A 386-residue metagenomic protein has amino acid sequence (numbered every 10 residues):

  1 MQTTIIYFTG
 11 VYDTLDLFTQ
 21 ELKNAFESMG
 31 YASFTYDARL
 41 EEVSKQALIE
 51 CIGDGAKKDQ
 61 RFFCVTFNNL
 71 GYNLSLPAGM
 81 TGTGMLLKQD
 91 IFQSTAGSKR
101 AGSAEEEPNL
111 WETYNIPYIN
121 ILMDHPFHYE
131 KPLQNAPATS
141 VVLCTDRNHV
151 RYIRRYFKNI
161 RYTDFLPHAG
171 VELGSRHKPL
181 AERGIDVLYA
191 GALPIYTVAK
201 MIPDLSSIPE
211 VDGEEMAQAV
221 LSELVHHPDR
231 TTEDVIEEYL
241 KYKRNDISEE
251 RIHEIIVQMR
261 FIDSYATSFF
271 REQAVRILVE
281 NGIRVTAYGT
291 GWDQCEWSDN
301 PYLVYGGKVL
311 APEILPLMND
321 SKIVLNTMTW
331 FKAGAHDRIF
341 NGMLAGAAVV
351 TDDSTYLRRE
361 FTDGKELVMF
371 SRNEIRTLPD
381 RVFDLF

Functional and structural regions predicted by a protein language model:
M1-N115, I255-F261, Y265-F269, E280: N-terminal pre-catalytic "stem/leader" segment of glycosyltransferase-like enzymes
Y7-G10, L17-M29, F34-E41, N135-T139 (+4 more regions): Catalytic binding pocket for nucleotide-activated donors in carbohydrate/polymer assembly enzymes
K23, P77-A78, E105-E112, E130-Q134 (+6 more regions): Short amphipathic alpha-helical segments and helix-helix/interface helices
Q46-K57, L133, K178, R381-D384: Short amphipathic alpha-helix with an adjacent loop that forms part of the alpha/beta core around
Q60-F63, S140, I185, K322: Conserved acidic residues
F63-F67, I119, L143, L188 (+2 more regions): Structural motif
N115-K243: Catalytic core of nucleotide-activated saccharide and alditol-phosphate transferases
I236-N281: Alpha-helix-centered segments that form part of catalytic cores
